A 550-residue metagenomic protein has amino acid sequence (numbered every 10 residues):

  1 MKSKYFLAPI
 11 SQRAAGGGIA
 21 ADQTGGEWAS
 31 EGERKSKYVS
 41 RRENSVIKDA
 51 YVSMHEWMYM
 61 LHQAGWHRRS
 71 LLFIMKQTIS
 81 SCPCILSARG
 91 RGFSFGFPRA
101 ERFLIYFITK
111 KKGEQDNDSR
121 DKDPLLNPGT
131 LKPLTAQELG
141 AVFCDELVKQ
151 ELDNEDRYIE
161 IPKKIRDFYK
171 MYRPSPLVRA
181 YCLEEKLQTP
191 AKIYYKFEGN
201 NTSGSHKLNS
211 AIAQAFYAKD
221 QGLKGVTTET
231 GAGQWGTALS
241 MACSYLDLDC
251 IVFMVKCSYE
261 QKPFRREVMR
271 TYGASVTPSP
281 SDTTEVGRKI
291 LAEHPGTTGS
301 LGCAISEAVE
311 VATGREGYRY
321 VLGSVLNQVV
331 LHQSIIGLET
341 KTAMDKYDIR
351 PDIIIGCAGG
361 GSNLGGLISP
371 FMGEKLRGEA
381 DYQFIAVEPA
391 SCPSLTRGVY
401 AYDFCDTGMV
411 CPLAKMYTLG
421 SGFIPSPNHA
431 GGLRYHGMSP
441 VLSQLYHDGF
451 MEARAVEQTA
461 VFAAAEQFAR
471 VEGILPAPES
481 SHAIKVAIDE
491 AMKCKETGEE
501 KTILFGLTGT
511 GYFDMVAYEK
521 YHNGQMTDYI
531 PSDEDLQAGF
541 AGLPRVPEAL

Functional and structural regions predicted by a protein language model:
A20-D22, E27-G32: Residue-level detector of structural "landmarks"
C82-C84: Cysteine-centered motifs
K110-L223: Positively charged, low-complexity intrinsically disordered leader regions
R157-E160, I290-Q328, I336, D348 (+3 more regions): Active-site/ligand-binding loops adjacent to catalytic centers
F197-S210, V226-G236, L326-V329, I355-G360 (+4 more regions): Active-site nucleophile and cofactor-binding loops and adjacent substrate-binding regions of central metabolic enzymes
G204, L208-I212, T228-L246, E260-P263 (+4 more regions): Short glycine/serine/threonine-rich phosphate/pyrophosphate-binding segments that cradle anionic phosphate groups
S210, A218-C257, R350-L364, F384-I385 (+1 more regions): A short, small-residue-rich loop immediately preceding and capping a beta-strand
T227, W235-T298, S394-D406, M515-N523: Active-site-proximal loop->helix
